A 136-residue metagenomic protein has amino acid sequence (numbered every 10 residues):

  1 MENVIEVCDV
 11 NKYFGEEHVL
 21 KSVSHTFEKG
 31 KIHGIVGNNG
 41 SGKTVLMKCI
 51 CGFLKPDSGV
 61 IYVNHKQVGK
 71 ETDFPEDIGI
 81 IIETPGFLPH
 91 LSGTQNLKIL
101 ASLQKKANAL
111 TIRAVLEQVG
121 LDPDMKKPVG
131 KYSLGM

Functional and structural regions predicted by a protein language model:
E17-H18, T72: Short coil-to-beta microelement around the adenine-binding A-loop and adjacent beta1/P-loop entry of ABC ATPase
V36-N38: The feature captures the beta-strand-to-loop junction immediately N-terminal to the Walker
C51: Helix-to-loop junction immediately C-terminal to a conserved catalytic motif
G59-F74: Conserved ABC transporter NBD signature motif
K98, A109-D124: Conserved ABC ATPase "signature" region
